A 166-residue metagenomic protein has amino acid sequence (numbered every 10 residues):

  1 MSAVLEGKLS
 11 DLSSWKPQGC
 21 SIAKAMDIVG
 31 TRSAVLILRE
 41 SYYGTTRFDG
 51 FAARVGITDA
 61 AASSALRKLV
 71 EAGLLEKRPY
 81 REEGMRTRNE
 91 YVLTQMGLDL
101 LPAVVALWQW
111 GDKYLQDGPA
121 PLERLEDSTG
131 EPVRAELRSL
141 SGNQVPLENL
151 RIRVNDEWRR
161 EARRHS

Functional and structural regions predicted by a protein language model:
S2-L5, V105-S166: C-terminal regulatory/oligomerization modules of transcriptional regulators
E6-M26: Short, Lys/Arg-enriched N-terminal segment that forms or immediately precedes the first helix of a structured domain
C20-A61: N-terminal helix-turn-helix DNA-binding core of bacterial DNA-binding proteins
G30, E82-V104: Basic, amphipathic "hinge/linker" alpha-helix immediately C-terminal to the N-terminal HTH DNA-binding motif
L66-R67: Short, hydrophobic-biased segments on the C-terminal half of alpha helices that form "recognition helices"
G73-L74: Glycine-centered, phosphate/nucleic-acid-interacting loop/turn motifs that mediate DNA/RNA or nucleotide
K77: Short beta-strand "wing" residues that participate in macromolecule-binding interfaces
